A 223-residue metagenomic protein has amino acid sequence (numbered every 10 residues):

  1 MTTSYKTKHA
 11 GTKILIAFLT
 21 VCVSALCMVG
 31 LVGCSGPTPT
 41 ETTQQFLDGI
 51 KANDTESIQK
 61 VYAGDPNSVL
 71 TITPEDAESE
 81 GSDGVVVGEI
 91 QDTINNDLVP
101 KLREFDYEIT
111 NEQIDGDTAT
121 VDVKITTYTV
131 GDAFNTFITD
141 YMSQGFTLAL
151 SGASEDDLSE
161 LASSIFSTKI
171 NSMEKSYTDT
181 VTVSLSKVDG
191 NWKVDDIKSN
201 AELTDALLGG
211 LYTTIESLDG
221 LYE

Functional and structural regions predicted by a protein language model:
M1-T12: N-terminal secretory signal peptides that target proteins for export/translocation
L15-V23: Sec-dependent signal peptide hydrophobic core
V29-G33: C-terminal motif of bacterial Sec signal peptides marking the signal peptidase cleavage site
S35-E108, D132: Core segments of small alpha/beta cavity-forming domains
T73, D83, V87, T129-T178 (+1 more regions): Mixed-charge, low-complexity intrinsically disordered segments
D117-I125: A short hydrophobic beta-strand element
I125-G131, K187-D189: Beta-strand elements of well-folded, non-transmembrane domains
Y141-D157, S176-E216, G220: Short beta-strand edge/turn micro-motifs at domain boundaries
